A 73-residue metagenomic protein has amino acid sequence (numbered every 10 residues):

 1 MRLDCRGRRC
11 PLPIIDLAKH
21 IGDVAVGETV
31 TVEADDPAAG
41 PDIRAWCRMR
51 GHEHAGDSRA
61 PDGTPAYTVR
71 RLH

Functional and structural regions predicted by a protein language model:
M1-V26: An N-terminal amphipathic alpha-helical segment
R2-C5, D35, A66: Mobile acidic interaction elements
R9, A38-A39: Glycine-/small-residue-rich active-site loops that bind phosphorylated ligands and cofactors
H20, G27, A39-G40, W46: A generic signature of intrinsically disordered, low-complexity regions enriched in glycine/proline and charged/polar
T29-A34: Glycine-rich repeat segments that build the extracellular carbohydrate-interaction surface of secreted and virion
G40-H73: C-terminal structural segments of small proteins and small subunits
